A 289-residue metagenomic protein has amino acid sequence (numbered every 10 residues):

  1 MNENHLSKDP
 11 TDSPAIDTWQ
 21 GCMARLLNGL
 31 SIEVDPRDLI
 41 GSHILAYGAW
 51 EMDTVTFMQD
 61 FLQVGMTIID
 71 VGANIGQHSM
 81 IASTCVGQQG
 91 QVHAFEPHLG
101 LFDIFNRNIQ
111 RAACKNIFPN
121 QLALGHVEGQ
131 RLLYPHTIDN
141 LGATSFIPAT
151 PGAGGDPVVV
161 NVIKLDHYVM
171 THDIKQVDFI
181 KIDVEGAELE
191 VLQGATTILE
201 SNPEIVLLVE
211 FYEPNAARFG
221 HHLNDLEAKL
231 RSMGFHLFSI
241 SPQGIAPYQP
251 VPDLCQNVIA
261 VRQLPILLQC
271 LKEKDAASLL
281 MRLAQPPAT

Functional and structural regions predicted by a protein language model:
M1-T289: Phosphate/nucleotide-binding beta-alpha loop and adjacent structural elements of enzyme active sites
